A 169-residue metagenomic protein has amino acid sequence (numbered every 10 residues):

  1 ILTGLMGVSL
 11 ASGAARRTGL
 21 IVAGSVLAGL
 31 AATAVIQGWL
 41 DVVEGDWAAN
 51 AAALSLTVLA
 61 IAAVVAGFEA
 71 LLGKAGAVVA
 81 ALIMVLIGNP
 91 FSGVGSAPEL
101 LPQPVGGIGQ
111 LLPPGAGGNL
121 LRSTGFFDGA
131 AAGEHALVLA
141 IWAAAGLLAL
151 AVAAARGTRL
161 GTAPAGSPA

Functional and structural regions predicted by a protein language model:
I1-G93: Transmembrane alpha-helical segments that form the functional core of multipass membrane systems
G67-A169: Generic detector of multi-pass transmembrane helix bundles and their immediately adjacent loops in polytopic membrane
